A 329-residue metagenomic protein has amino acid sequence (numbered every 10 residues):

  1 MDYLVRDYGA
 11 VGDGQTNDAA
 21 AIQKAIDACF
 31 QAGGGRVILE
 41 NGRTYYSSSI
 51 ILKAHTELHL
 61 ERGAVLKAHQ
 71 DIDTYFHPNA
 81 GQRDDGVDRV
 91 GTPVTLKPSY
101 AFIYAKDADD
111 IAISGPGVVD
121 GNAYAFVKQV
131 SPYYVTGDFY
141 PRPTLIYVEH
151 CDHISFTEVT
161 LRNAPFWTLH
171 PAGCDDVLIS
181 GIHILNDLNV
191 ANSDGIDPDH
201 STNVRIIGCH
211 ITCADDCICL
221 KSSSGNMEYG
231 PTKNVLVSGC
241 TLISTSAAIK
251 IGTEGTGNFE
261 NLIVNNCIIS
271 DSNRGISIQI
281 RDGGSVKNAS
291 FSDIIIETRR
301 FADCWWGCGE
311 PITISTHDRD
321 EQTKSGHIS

Functional and structural regions predicted by a protein language model:
M1-S329: Extracellular/periplasmic carbohydrate-active domains that bind, remodel, or depolymerize complex polysaccharides
